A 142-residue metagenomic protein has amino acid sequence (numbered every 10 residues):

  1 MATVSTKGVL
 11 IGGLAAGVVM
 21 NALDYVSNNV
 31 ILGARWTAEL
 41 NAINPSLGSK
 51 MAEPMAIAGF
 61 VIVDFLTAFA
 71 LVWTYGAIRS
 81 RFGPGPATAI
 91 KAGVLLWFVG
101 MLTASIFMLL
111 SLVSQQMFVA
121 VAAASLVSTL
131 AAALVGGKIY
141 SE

Functional and structural regions predicted by a protein language model:
M1-E142: Juxtamembrane/disordered regions of integral membrane proteins
